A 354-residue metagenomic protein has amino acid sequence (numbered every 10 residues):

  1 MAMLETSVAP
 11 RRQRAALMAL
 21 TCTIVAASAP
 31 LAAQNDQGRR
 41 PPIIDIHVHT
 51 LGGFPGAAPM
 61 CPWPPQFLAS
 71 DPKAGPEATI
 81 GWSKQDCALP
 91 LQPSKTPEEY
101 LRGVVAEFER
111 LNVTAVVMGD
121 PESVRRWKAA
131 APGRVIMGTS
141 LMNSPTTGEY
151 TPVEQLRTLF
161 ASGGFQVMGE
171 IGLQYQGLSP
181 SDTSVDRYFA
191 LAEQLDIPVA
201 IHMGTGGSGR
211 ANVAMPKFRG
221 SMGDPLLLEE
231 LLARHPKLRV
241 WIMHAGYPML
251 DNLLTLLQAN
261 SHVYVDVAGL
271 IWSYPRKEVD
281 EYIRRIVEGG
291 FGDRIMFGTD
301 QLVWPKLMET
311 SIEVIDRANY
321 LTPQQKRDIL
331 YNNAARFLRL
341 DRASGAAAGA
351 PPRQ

Functional and structural regions predicted by a protein language model:
A2-A19: Bacterial N-terminal signal peptides that target proteins for export
A2-L4, A33-I46, L51-A69, K73-L89 (+3 more regions): Mid-to-C-terminal alpha-helical segments outside catalytic/metal-binding sites
M18-A27: Bacterial N-terminal signal peptides
H47, F108, M168, A192 (+5 more regions): Conserved, mostly hydrophobic/aromatic
L51-G53, E122-R125, S144, Q174-Q176 (+4 more regions): Active-site environment of divalent metal-dependent phosphoester hydrolases
L68-E98, G103-P121, V135-M142, Q166-E170: Divalent metal-dependent hydrolysis catalytic cores, especially in the metallo-beta-lactamase
E99-V104, T147-L159: Short, acidic/polar
G133-V135, Q166-V167, S181-M296, R353: Catalytic pocket-lining loop regions of alpha/beta-barrel enzymes, especially the amidohydrolase/enolase/GH5 lineages
